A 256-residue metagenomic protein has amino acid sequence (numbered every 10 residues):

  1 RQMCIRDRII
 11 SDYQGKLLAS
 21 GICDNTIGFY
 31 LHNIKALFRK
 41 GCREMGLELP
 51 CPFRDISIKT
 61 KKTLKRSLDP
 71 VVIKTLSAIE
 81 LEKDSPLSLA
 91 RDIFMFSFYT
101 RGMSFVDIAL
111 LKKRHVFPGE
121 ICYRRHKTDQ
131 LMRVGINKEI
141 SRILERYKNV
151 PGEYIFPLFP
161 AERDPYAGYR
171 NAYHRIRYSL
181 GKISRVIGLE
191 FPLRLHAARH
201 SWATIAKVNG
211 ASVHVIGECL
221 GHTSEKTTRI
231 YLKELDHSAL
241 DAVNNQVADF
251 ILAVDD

Functional and structural regions predicted by a protein language model:
R1-I5: Short, small-residue-biased leader/transition segments that mark boundaries at the very start of proteins
S11, A19-F53, M103: N-terminal DNA-binding recognition helix of tyrosine site-specific recombinases/integrases
D24, E48-F105, A109: Basic, Lys/Arg- and aromatic-enriched nucleic-acid-binding interface segment
S67, R125-D129, L220-N245: Catalytic-site neighborhood detector that most strongly recognizes the C-terminal catalytic loop/helix of tyrosine
A78, E82-S85, R177-E218: Short, basic (Lys/Arg/His-rich) helix/loop patches that form interaction surfaces in the mid-to-C-terminal regions
R114-C122, E190-F191, A211-I230, D255-D256: Short, polar N-cap/turn motifs at the start of nucleic acid-interacting alpha helices
R133-K138, R142, R146-Y147, K233-D256: DNA/chromatin major-groove-contacting recognition/catalytic segments
G152, L158-Y166, N245-D256: C-terminal secondary-structure termini that scaffold catalytic or DNA-interacting sites
